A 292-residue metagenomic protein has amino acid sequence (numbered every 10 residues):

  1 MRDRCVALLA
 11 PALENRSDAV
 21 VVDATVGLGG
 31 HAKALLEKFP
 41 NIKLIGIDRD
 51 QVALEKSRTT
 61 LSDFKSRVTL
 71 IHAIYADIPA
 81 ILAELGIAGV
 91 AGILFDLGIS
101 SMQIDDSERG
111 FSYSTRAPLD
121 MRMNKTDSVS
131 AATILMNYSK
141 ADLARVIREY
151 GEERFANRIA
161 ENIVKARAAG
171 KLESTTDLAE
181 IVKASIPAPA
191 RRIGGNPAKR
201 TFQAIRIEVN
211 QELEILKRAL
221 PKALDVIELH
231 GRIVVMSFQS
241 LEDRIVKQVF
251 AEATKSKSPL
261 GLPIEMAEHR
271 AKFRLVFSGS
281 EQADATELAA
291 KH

Functional and structural regions predicted by a protein language model:
M1-H292: S-adenosyl-L-methionine-dependent methyltransferase catalytic core, i.e., the SAM/SAH-binding region
